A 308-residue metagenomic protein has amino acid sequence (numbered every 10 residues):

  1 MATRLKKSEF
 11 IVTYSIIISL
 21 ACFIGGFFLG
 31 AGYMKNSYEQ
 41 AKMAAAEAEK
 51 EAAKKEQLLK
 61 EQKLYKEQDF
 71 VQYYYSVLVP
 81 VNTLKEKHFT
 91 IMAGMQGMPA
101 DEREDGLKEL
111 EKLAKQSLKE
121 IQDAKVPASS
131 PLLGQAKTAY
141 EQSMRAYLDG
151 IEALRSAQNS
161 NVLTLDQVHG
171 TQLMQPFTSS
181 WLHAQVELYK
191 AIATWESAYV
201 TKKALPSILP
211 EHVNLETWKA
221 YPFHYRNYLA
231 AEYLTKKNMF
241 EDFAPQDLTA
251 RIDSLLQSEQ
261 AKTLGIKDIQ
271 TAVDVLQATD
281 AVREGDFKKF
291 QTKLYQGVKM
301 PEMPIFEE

Functional and structural regions predicted by a protein language model:
M1-S8: N-terminal Lys/Arg-rich, disordered targeting/topogenic segments
T13-G30: Hydrophobic membrane-insertion alpha-helices, especially the h-region of bacterial N-terminal signal peptides
A31-K35: Acidic/polar low-complexity scaffolding segments in large eukaryotic proteins
N36-A100: Immediate post-signal-peptide N-terminus of mature secreted/exported proteins
Y73, V77-Y140, S258-V282: Extracytoplasmic/ectodomain regions of membrane proteins and secreted proteins
D101-A204: Non-cytosolic head/periplasmic domains of membrane-anchored proteins
L209-E308: Extracytoplasmic/luminal low-complexity segments enriched in Pro/Gly and acidic/polar residues that act as flexible
